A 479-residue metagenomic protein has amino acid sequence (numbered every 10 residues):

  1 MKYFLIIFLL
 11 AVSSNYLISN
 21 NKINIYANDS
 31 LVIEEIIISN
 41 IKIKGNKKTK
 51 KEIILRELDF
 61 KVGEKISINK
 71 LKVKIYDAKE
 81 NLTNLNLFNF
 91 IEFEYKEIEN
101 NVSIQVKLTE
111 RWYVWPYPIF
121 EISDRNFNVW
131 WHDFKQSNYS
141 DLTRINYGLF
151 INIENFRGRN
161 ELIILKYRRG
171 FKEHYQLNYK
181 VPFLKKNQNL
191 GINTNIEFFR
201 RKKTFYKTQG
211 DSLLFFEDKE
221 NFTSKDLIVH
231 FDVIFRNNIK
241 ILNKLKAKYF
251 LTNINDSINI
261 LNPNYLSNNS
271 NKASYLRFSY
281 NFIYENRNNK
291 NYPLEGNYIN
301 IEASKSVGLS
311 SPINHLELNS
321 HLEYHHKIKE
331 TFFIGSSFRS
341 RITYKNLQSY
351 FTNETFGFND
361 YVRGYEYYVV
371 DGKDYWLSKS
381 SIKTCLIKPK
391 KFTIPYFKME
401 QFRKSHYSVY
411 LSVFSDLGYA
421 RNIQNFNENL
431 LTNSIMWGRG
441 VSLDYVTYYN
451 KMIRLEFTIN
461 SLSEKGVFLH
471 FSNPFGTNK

Functional and structural regions predicted by a protein language model:
Y3-V12: Sec-dependent N-terminal signal peptides
V12-I18: C-terminal segment of classical bacterial N-terminal signal peptides
N20-N128, F150, I164-F183, L316-H321 (+3 more regions): Periplasmic polypeptide-binding modules associated with outer-membrane biogenesis and secretion
L108-R287, Y298, I328, E354-D360 (+2 more regions): Gram-negative/organellar outer-membrane beta-barrel architecture
L165-K166, T194-N195, L245-K246, Y298-S304 (+3 more regions): Extended hydrophobic secondary-structure segments that form protein cores and membrane-embedded regions
Y275-K404: C-terminal outer-membrane beta-barrel translocator/porin domains of Gram-negative envelope proteins and their
S381, C385-P389, P395-F397, Q401-R439: Outer-membrane beta-barrel transmembrane domain signature
